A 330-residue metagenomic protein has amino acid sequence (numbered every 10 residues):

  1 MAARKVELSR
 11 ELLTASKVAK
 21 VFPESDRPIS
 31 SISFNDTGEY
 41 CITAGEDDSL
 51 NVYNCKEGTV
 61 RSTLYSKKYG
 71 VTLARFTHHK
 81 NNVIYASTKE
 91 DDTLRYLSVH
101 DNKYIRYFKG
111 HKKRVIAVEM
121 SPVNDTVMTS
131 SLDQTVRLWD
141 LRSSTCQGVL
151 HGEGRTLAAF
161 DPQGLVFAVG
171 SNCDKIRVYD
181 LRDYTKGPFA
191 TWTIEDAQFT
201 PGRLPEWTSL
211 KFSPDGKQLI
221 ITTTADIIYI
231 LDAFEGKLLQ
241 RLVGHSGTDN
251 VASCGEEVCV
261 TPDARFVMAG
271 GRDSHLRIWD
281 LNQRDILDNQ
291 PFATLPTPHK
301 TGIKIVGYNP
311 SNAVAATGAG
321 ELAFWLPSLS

Functional and structural regions predicted by a protein language model:
A3-V18, V52-V71, H79-N82, K89-V115 (+7 more regions): Per-blade loop-tip surfaces of WD-repeat and WD-like beta-propellers in eukaryotic adaptors/scaffolds
V21-E46: Beta-strand-rich domains and repeat architectures in extracellular enzymes and scaffolds, especially beta-propellers
S33-G38, R75-K80, E119-N124, A159-L165 (+3 more regions): Loop/turn segments within WD40 beta-propeller blades
C41, V83-I84, V127, F167 (+3 more regions): Hydrophobic beta-strand positions that form the internal "hydrophobic ladder" of WD40/Gbeta-like beta-propeller blades
A44-D47, A86-E90, V123, S130-D133 (+4 more regions): Conserved strand-to-loop turn within each blade of WD40 beta-propeller repeats
Q240-E256, I286-G307: Conserved blade-ending motifs and adjacent loop-strand segments that build the rim/top face of beta-propeller domains
K304-S330: Blade-level signature of beta-propeller repeat domains, shared across WD40, Kelch, NHL, RCC1 and BNR/Asp-box propellers
